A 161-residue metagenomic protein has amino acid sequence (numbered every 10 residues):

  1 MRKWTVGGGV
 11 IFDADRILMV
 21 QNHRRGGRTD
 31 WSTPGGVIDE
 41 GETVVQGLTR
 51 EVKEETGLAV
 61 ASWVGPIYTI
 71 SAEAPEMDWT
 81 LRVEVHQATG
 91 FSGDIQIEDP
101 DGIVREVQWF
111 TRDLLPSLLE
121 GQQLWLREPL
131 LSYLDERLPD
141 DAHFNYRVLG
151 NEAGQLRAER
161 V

Functional and structural regions predicted by a protein language model:
M1-L18, V37-E40: Conserved N-terminal beta-strand and adjoining loop/helix that marks the start of the Nudix/MutT-like hydrolase domain
V10, H23-R24, T89: Anionic group-transfer/hydrolysis microenvironments
R16, H23-G26: Short connector loops/turns at beta-strand edges and beta->alpha or beta->beta junctions
M19-Q21, E98: Beta-strand scaffold of nucleotide-dependent catalytic cores
G26-W31, D101-V161: Nudix hydrolase/Nudix homology domain
I38-V64, S71-W125, E159-V161: Unchanged
